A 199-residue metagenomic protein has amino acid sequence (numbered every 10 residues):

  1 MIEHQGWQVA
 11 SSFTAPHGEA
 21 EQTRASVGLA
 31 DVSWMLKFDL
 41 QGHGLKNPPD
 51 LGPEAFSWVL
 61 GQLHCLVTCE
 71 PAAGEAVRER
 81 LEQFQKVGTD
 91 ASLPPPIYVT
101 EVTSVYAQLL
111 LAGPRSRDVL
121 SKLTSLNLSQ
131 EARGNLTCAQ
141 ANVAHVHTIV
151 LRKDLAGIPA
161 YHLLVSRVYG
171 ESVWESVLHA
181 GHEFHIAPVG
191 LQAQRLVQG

Functional and structural regions predicted by a protein language model:
M1-G199: Basic, glycine/lysine-rich polyanion-binding surfaces/domains
